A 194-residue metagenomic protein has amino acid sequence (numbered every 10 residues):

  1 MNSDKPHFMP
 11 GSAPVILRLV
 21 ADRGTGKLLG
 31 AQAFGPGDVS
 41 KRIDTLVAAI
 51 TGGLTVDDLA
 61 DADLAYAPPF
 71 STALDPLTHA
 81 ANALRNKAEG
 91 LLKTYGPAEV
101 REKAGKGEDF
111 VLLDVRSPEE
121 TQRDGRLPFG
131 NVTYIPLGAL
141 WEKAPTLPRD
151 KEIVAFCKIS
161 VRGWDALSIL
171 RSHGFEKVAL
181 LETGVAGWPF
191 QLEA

Functional and structural regions predicted by a protein language model:
M1-G24: Structured beta-strand/loop patches that form or line metal/cofactor-binding pockets in enzymes
S3-H7, Q32-V39, A67-P69: Glycine-rich phosphate/pyrophosphate-binding beta-alpha loops
G24-T25, E108: Short strand-connecting beta-turns/loops that link adjacent beta-strands
P36-V56: A short, polar/charged loop-to-alpha-helix boundary motif
D57-F110, P118-V154, K158-A194: Rhodanese-like catalytic fold shared by cysteine-dependent sulfurtransferases and DSP/PTP-type phosphatases
